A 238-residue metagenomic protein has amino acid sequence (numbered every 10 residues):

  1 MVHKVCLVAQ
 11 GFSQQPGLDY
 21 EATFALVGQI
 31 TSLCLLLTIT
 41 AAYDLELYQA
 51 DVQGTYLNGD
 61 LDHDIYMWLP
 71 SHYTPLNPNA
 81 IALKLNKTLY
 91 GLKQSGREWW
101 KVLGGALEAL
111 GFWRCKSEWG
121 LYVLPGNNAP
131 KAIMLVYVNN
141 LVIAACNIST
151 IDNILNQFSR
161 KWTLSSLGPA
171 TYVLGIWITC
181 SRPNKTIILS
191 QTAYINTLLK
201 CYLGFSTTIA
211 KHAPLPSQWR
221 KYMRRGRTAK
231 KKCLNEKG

Functional and structural regions predicted by a protein language model:
M1-G238: Long, low-complexity, charge-biased intrinsically disordered regions
